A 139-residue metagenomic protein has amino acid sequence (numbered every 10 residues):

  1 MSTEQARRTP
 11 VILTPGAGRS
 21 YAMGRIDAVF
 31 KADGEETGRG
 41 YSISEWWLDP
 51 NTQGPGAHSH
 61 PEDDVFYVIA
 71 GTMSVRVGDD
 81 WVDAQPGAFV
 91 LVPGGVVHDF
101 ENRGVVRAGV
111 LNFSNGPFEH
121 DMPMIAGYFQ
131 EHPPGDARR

Functional and structural regions predicted by a protein language model:
M1-Y41, H132-R139: A short, N-terminal "cap"/entry segment at the start of jelly-roll beta-barrel domains of the cupin/DSBH fold
T14, V65, D79-V97: Short acidic-glycine-tyrosine-enriched beta hairpin
A28-A32, S44-S59: Conserved short histidine dyad/triad with adjacent acidic residue
T52-Q53, M73, P123: Hydrophobic small-molecule pocket/channel-lining residues, especially in calycin-type beta-barrels
G56, V75-R76, A84, V92 (+2 more regions): Short beta-strand His + acidic residue motifs that chelate non-heme Fe in jelly-roll/DSBH and cupin folds
P61-E62, D80, V96-V97, V106 (+1 more regions): A generic "binding-loop/recognition-motif" signal
P61-M73, G78: Glycine- and acidic-residue-biased ligand/ion/polar-headgroup-sensing regions
R103-R139: Double-stranded beta-helix
